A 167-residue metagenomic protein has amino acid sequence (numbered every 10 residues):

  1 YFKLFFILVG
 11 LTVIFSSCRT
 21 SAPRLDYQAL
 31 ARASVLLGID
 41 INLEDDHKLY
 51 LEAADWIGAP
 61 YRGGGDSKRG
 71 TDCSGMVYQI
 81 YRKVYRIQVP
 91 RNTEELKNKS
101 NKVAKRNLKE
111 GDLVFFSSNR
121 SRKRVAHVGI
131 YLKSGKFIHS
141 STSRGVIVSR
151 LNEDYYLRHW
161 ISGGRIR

Functional and structural regions predicted by a protein language model:
Y1-F5: Bacterial N-terminal signal peptides that target proteins for export
V13-S17: C-terminal motif of bacterial Sec signal peptides marking the signal peptidase cleavage site
R19-L30, L36-I41, I87, K102 (+2 more regions): Aromatic- and glycine-rich peptidoglycan recognition patches
R24-G70: Post-signal-peptide N-terminal segment of Sec-exported extracytoplasmic proteins
L36-I39, A59-E110: Catalytic cysteine-centered active-site loop
D46-Y50, A54, S74-Y78, L108 (+1 more regions): Extracytoplasmic/secreted envelope proteins and their assembly/folding machinery, especially bacterial periplasmic
G111-D112, G135: Structural motif
